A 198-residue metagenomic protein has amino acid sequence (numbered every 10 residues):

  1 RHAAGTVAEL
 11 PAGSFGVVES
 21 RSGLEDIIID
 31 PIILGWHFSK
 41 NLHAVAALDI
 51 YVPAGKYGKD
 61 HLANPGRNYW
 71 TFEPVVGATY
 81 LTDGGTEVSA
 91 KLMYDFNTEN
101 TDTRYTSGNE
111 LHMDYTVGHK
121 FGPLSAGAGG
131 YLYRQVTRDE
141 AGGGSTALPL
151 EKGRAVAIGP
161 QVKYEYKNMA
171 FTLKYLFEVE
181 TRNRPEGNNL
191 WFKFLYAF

Functional and structural regions predicted by a protein language model:
R1-T106, P149-G153, E165: Outer-membrane pore/translocation modules
T101-F198: Outer membrane beta-barrel transmembrane domains
